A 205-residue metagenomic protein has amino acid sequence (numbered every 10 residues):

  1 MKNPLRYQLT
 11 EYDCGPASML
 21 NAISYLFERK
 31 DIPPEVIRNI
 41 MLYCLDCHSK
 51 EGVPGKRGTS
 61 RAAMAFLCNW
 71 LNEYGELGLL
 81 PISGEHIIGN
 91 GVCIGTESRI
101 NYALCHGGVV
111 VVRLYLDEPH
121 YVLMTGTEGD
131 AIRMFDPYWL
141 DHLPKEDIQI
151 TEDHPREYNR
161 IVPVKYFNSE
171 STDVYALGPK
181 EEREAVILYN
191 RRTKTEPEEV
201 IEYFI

Functional and structural regions predicted by a protein language model:
M1-I88, I201: Cysteine-nucleophile protease catalytic domains, especially the papain-like/related folds used in DUB/UBL proteases
R6, E76, L104, L116 (+2 more regions): A generic structural signal for short, solvent-exposed coil/turn residues that cap or connect secondary-structure
D31-R38, K56-M64, I94-E97, E146-D147 (+1 more regions): General structural signal for secondary-structure boundaries
K50-G55, N90-G91, L143-T151: Short, flexible/disordered intra-domain loops and linkers
G55-T59, V92, L116, E196-P197: Alpha-helix N-cap/loop-to-helix boundary motif
F66-W70, T96-N101, T172-Y175: Intrinsically disordered, low-complexity boundary segments flanking structured domains
E85-W139, L143: Active-site-adjacent substructure of cysteine-protease-like catalytic cores
L104-C105, T127-I205: Noncatalytic regulatory segments and standalone regulatory/sensor domains
